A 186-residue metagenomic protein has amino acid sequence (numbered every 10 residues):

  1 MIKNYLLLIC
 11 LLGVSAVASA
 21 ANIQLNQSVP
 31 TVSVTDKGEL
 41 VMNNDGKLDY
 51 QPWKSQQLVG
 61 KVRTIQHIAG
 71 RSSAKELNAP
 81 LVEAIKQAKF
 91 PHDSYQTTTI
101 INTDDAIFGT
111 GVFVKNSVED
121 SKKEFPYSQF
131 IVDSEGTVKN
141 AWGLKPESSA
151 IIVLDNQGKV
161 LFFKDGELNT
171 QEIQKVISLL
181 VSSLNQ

Functional and structural regions predicted by a protein language model:
M1-L6: Positively charged n-region of N-terminal signal peptides that target proteins for export
C10-S19: Hydrophobic h-region of N-terminal signal peptides that target proteins for export in Gram-negative bacteria
S19-V29: Cleaved targeting-peptide boundary
V32-V62: A short beta-strand-turn-helix
Q66-S121: Structural microenvironment flanking redox-active thiols in thiol-disulfide oxidoreductases
R71-S73, T103-I107, E135-V138, V160 (+1 more regions): Solvent-exposed loop/turn segments at secondary-structure junctions within structured extracellular/periplasmic domains
Q96-I100, V112-K145: Short, internal strand/loop/helix patches that form the active-site neighborhood or redox-interaction surface
E147-Q186: Thiol-/selenol-based redox modules, centered on thioredoxin-like and closely related oxidoreductase domains
